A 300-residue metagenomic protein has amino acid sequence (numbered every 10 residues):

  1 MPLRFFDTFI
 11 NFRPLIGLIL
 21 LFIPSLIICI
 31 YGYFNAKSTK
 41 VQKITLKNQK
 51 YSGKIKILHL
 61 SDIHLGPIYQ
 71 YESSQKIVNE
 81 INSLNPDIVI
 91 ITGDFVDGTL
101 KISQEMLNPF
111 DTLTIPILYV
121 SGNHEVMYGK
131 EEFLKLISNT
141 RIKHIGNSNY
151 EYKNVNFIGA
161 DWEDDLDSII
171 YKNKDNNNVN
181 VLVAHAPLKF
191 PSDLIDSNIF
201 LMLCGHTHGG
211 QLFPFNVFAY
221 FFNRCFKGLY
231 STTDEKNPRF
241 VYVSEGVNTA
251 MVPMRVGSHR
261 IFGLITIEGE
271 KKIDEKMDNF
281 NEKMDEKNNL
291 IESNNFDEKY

Functional and structural regions predicted by a protein language model:
M1-K37, D274, N281, D285 (+1 more regions): Non-catalytic terminal accessory segments
S38-K50: Alpha-helical transmembrane signal-anchor/signal-peptide segments
K50-I273, Y300: Soluble catalytic domains of enzymes that build or remodel membrane lipids, polysaccharides, and related
